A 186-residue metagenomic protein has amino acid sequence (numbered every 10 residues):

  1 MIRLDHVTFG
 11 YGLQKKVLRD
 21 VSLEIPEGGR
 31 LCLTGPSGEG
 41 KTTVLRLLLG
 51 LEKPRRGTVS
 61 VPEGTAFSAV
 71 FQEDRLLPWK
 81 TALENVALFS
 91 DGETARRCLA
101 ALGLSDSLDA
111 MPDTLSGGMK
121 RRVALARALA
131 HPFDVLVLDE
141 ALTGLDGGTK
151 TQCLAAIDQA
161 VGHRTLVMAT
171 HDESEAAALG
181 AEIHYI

Functional and structural regions predicted by a protein language model:
L49: Helix-to-loop junction immediately C-terminal to a conserved catalytic motif
K80-T94: Q-loop/switch helix immediately C-terminal to the Walker
E93-S107: Conserved ABC ATPase "signature" region
M111, E140-A141: Walker B catalytic motif
M111-L115, M119: Conserved ABC ATPase signature
L125: Hydrophobic anchor residue at the start of the ABC signature
G147-G148: Helix N-cap at the start of a conserved alpha-helix in ABC-type nucleotide-binding domains
